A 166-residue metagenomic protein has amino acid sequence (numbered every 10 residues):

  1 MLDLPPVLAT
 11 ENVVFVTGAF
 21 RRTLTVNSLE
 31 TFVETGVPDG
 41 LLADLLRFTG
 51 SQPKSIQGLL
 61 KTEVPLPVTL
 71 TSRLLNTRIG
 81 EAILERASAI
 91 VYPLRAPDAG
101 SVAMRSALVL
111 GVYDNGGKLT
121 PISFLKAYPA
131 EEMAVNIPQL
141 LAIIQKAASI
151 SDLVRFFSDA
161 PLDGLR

Functional and structural regions predicted by a protein language model:
M1-D3, F32: Hydrophobic core
D3-A9: Sec/Tat signal peptide C-region and signal peptidase I cleavage site
A9-N27: Short N-terminal segments immediately surrounding and downstream of signal-peptide cleavage
R22, V33-R166: Mature extracellular/secreted ectodomains of secretory-pathway proteins
